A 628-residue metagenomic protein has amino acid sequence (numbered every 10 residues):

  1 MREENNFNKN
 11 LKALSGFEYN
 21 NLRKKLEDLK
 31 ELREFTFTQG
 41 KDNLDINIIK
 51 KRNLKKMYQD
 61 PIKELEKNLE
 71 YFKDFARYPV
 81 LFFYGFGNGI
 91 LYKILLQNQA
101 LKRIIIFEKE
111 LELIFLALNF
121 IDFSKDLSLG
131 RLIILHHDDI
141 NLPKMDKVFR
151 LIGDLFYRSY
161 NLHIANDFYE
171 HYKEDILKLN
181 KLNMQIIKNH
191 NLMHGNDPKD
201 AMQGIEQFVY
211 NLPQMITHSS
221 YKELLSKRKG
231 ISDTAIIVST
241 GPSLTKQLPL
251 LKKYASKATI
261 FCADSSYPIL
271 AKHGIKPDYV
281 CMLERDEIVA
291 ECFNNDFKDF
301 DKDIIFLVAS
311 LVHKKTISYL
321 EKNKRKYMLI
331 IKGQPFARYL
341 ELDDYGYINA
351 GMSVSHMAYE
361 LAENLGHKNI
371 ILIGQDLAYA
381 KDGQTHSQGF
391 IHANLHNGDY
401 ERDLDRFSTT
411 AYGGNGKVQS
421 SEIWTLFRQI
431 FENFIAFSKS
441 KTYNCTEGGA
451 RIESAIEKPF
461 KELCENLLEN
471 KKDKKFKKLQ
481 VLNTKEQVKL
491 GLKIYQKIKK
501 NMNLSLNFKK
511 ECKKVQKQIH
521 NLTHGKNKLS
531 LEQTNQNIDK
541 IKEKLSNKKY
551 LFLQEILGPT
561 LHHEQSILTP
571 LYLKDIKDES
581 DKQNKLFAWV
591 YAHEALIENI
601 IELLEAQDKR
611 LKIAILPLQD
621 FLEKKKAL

Functional and structural regions predicted by a protein language model:
M1-V80, N88-I94, A201-L225: Class I S-adenosylmethionine
V80-L135: SAM cofactor-binding core of SAM-dependent methyltransferases, primarily the Rossmann-like beta-alpha-beta module
E108, S266-Y267, G274-E284, A362-H386: Glycine-rich phosphate/pyrophosphate-binding loops and their adjacent beta-strand/loop elements at enzyme active sites
I114-D197, A271-M357, L361-L365, P570-L628: Acidic/Gly/His-enriched mid-domain segments of enzyme catalytic cores or analogous surface patches that mediate
F123-L127, L283-D286, N294-K302, S387-R406 (+1 more regions): Acidic, Ser/Thr-rich peripheral helices and adjacent loops at domain boundaries
N180-D233, L244: Aromatic- and Gly/Pro-rich donor/ligand-binding loops that form nucleotide- or phosphate-bearing donor binding pockets
Y400-G449: Polyanion-binding loop/helix "lid" in catalytic or ligand-binding cores
F437-L628: Long, compositionally biased charged/polar accessory segments in the mid-to-C-terminal portions of proteins
